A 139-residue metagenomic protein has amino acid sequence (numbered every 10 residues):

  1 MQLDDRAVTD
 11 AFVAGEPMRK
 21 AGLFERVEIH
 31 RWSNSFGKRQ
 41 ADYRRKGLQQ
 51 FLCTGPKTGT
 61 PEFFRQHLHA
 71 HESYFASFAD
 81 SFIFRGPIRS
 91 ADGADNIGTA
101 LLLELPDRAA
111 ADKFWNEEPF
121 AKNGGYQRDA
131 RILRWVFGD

Functional and structural regions predicted by a protein language model:
M1-Q2, T99-E104: Short, well-ordered beta-strand elements within core beta-sheets of diverse protein domains
D4-R31, P106-V136: An amphipathic, aromatic/His-enriched active-site/gating alpha helix that lines ligand/cofactor pockets
H30-I97, D139: Short S/T/G/P-rich N-terminal loop/turn motif that feeds into the first structured element of a domain
